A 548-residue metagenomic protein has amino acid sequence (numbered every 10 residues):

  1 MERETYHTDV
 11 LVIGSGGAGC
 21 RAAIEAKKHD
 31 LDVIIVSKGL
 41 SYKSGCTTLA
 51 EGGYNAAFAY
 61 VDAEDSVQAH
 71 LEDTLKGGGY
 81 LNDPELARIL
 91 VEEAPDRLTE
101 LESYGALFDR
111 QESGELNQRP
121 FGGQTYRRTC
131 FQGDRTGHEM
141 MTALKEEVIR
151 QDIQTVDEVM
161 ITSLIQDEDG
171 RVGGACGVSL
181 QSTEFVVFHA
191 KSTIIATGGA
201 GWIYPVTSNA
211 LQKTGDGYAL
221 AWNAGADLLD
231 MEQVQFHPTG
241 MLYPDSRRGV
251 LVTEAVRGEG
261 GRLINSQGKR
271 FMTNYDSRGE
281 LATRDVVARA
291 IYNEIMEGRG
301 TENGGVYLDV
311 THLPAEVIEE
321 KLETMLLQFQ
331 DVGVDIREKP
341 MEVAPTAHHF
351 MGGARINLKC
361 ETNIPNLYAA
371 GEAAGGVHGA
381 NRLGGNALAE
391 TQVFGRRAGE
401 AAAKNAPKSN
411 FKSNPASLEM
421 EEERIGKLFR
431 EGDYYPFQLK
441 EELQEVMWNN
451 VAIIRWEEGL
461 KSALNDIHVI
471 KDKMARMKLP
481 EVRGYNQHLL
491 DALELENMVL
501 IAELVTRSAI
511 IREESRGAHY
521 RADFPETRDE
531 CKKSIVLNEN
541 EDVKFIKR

Functional and structural regions predicted by a protein language model:
M1, Y6, G17, E25 (+13 more regions): Glycine- and aromatic-enriched mobile tails/lids
T5-T8, S182-S192, N363: Core beta-strand elements of the Rossmann-like FAD/NAD(P) dinucleotide-binding domain in flavoenzyme oxidoreductases
D32-S37, D230: Short beta-strand "acidic-cap" motif of Rossmann-like dinucleotide-binding folds
G39-D73, G79, Q235-P238, S246 (+1 more regions): Conserved N-terminal glycine-rich FAD pyrophosphate-binding loop of Rossmann-like flavoproteins
K43, E100-E184, H189, A196 (+3 more regions): Conserved redox-cofactor binding core of oxidoreductases
Y80-P84, E115-M141, G201-P205, G304-L313: Helix-loop-beta segment of a Rossmann-like dinucleotide-binding subdomain
N82-P95, R128-E146, V156, T207-G215 (+2 more regions): Short beta-strand to alpha-helix junction loop
L220, A226-D335, Q392, A401-K408 (+1 more regions): An anion/pyrophosphate-binding glycine-rich loop and adjacent beta-alpha core in soluble alpha-beta enzymes
